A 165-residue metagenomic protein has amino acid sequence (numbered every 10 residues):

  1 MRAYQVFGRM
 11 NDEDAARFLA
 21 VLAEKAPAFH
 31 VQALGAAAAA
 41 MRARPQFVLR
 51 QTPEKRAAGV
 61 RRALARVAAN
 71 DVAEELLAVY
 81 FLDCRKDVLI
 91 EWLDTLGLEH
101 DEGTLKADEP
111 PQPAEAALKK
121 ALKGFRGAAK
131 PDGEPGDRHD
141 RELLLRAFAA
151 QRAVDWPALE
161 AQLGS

Functional and structural regions predicted by a protein language model:
M1-R2, G164-S165: Short intrinsically disordered terminal tails
R2-L34: Charged, amphipathic alpha-helical stretches
V6-R9, L98, K123, L163: Short, aromatic- and cysteine-enriched interfacial helices/patches that mediate contacts at lipid membranes
A28-A147: Acidic, low-complexity, intrinsically disordered interaction modules
A149-D155: Long, low-complexity acidic/proline-rich regions
W156-G164: Short, charged, intrinsically disordered terminal tails
